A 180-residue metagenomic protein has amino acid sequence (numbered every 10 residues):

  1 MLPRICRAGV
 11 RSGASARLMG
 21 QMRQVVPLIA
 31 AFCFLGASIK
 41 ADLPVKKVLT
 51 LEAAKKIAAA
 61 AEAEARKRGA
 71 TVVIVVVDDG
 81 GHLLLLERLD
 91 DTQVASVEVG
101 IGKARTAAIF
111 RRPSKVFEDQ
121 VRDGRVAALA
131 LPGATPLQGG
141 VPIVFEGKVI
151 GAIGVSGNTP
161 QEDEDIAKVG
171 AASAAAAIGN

Functional and structural regions predicted by a protein language model:
M1-M22: N-terminal secretory signal peptides that target proteins for export/translocation
S12-S15, L28, G69: Residue-level detector of alpha-helix boundary/anchor positions
G13-A16, F32-F34, A95: Short N-terminal alpha-helical targeting/association segments
M22-Q24, A41: Absolute protein N-terminus
Q24-P27, S96: Intrinsic structural disorder/low-complexity segments
V26-A37: Bacterial N-terminal signal peptides
I39-N180: Flexible, solvent-exposed loop/hinge segments and secondary-structure transition points
